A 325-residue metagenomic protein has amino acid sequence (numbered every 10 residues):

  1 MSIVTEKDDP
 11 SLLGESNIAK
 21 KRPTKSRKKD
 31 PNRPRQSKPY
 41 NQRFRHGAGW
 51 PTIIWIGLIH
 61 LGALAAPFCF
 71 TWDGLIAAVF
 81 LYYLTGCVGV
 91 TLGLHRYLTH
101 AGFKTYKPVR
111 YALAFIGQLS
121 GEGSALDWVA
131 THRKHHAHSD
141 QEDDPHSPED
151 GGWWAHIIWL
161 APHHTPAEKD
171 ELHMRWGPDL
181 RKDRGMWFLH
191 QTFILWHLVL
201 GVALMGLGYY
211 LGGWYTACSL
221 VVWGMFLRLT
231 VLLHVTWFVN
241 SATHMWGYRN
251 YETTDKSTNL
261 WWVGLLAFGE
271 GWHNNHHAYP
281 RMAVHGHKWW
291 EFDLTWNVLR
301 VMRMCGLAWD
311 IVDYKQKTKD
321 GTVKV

Functional and structural regions predicted by a protein language model:
M1-W237, M282-V325: Non-catalytic, topology-defining segments of multipass membrane proteins
Y83, R96, S241, M245 (+1 more regions): Catalytic glutamate of the conserved HExxH
C87, R96, E122, G264-N275: Pore-loop/selectivity-filter region of tetrameric P-loop cation channels
W176-G185, W246-W272, A278-Y279: Active-site-proximal inter-transmembrane loops
L232-N250: C-terminal accessory segments of proteins
